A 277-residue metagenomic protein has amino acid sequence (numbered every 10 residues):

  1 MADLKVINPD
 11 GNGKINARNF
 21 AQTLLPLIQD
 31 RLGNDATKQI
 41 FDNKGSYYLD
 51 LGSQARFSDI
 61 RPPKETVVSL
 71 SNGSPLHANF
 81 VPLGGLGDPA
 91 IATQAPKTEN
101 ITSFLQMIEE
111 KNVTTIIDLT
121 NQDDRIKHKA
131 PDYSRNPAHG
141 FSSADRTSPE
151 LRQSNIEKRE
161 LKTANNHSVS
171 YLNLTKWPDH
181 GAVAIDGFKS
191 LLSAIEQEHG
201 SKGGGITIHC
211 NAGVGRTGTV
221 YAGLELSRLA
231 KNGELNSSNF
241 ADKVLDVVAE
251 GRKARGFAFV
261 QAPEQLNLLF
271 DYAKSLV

Functional and structural regions predicted by a protein language model:
M1-N16: Intrinsic-disorder-driven secretion/translocation and chaperone-binding regions of pathogen effectors and toxins
P9-G11, N43, D50, P82-G85 (+1 more regions): Intrinsically disordered, low-complexity segments enriched in small/polar residues
N16-V68: Amphipathic alpha-helical blocks
F57-A212, R216-V277: Cysteine-based protein phosphatase catalytic domain of the PTP/DSP
